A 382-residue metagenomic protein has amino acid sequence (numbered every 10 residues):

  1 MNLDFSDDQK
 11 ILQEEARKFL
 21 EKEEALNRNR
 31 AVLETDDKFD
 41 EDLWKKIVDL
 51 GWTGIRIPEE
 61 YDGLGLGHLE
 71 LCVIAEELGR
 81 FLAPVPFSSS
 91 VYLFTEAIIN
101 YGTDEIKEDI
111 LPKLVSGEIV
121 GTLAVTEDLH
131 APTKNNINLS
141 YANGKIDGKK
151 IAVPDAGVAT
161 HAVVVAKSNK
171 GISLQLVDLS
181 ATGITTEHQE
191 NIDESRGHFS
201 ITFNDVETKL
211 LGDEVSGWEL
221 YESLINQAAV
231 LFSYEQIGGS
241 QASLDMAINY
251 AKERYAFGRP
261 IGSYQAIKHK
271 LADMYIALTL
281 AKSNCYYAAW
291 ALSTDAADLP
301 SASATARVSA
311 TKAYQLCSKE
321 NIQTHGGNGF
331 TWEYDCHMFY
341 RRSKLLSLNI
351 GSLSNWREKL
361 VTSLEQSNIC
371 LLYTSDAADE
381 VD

Functional and structural regions predicted by a protein language model:
M1-L82, Y101-I106, K113, G117-E118 (+2 more regions): Alpha-helical interface subdomain recognition
L66-G67, P132-N135, D155-A159: Short glycine/proline-enriched turns and hinge-like loops at secondary-structure junctions
A83-E105: N-terminal glycine-rich flavin-associated loop
G117-E127: A short, Trp-centered hydrophobic/proline-enriched beta-strand micro-motif
A124, K149-I184: A short core secondary-structure module
T133-D147: Cytochrome P450 C-terminal beta-domain/meander region
N136, A152-V153, S180-V206, L210: Flexible, small-/acidic-enriched active-site or ligand-binding loops
D376-D382: A short, hydrophobic C-terminal helix/tail in secreted or cell-surface proteins
